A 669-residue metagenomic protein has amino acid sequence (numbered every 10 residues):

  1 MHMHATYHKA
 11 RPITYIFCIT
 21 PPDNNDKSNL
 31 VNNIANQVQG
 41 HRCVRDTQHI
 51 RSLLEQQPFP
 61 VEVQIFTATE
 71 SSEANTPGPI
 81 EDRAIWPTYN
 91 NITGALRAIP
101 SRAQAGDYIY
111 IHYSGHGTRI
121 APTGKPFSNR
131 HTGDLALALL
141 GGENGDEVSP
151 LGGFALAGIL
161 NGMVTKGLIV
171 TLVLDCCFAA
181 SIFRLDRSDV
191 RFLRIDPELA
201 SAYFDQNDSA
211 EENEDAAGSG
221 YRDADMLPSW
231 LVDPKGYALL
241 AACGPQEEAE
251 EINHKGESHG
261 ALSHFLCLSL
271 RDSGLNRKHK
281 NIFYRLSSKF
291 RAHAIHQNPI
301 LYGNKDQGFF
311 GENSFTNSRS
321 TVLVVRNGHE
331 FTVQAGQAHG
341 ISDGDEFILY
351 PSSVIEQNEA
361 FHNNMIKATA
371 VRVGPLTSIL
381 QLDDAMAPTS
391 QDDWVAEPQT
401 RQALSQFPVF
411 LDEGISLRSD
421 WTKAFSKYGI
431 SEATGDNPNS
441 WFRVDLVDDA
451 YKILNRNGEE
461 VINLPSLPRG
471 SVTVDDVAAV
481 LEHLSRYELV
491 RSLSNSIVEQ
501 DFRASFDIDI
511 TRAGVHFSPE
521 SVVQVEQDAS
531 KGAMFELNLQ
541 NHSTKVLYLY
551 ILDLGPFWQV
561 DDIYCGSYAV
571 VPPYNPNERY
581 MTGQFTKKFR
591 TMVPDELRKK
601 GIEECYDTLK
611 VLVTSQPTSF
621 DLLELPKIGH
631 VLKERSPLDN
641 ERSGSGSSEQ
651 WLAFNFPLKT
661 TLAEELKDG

Functional and structural regions predicted by a protein language model:
H2-K9, T14-I16, A105, E211-Y237 (+3 more regions): Caspase-like cysteine protease fold
M3, Q39, C43-Y108, D146-L151: Functional beta-strand-loop-alpha-helix junction segments that form "active/interaction loops" within catalytic
N24-Q48, S52, I252-S258: Glycine- and acidic-residue-enriched helix-capping/strand-helix junction motifs
D82-V190: Caspase-like (clan CD) cysteine peptidase catalytic core
A103, G340-S342, A529: Short, well-ordered loop/turn sites that connect or cap secondary structure elements
V148-H296, L554, E604, L609-H630: Active-site-proximal C-terminal subdomain of hydrolase catalytic domains
S320, V325-T332, I341-L404, V560 (+1 more regions): Beta-strand/loop-dominated core regions that host nucleotide or nucleotide-derived cofactor-binding catalytic loops
R401-G669: Secretory-pathway glycoprotein ectodomains that are cysteine- and/or Ser/Thr/Pro-rich
